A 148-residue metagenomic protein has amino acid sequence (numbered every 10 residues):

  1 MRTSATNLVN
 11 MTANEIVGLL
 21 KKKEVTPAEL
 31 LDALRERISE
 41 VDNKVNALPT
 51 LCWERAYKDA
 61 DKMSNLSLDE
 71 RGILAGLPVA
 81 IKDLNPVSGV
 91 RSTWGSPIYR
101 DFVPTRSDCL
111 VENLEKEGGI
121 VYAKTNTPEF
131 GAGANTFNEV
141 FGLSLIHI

Functional and structural regions predicted by a protein language model:
M1-K58: An N-terminal boundary/leader segment
L8, V45-L48, M63, I98-Y99 (+2 more regions): Short clusters of hydrophobic/aromatic residues that line enzyme substrate/ligand-binding pockets
N10, T50, I73-L74, A80: Short aromatic/basic micro-patch
E15, A33, K62, C109 (+1 more regions): Alpha-helical scaffold segments in soluble metabolic enzymes
I16, I146-I148: Short hydrophobic transmembrane-like helices used for membrane targeting/insertion
E54-D61, G118-G119, P128: Long amphipathic alpha-helix in the N-terminal Rossmann-like dinucleotide-binding domain of NAD(P)-dependent
M63-P78: Immediate post-signal peptide segment of exported/extracytoplasmic ligand-binding proteins
L74-I146: Short glycine/serine-rich loop/turn segments
